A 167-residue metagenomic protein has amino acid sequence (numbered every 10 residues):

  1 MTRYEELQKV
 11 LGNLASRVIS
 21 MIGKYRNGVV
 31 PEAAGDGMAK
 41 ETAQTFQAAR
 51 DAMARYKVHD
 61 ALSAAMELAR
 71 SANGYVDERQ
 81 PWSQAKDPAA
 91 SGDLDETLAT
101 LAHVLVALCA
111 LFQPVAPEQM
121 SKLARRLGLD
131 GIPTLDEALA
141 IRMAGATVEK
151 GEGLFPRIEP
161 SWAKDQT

Functional and structural regions predicted by a protein language model:
M1-G35, D130-W162: Catalytic adenosine-cofactor/nucleotide-binding cores of aminoacyl-tRNA synthetases and other
M1-L7, Q44-S63: Extended, non-catalytic structural segments that build the interaction scaffolds of large macromolecular assemblies
Q8, G12, A39, A43 (+4 more regions): Generic structural concept
A15-A49, N73-A90: Conserved, charged catalytic cores of large soluble enzymes
D51, Y56-K57, M66-T167: Basic, alpha-helical terminal appendages of large translation-related enzymes
